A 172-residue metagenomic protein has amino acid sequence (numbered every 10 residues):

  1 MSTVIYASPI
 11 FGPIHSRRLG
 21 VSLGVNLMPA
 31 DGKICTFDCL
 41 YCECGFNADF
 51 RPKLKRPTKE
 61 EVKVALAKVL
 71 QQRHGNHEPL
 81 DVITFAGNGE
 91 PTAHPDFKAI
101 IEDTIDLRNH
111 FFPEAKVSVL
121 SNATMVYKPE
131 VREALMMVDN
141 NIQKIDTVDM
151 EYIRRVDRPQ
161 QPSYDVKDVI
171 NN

Functional and structural regions predicted by a protein language model:
M1-G20, V64: Auxiliary Fe-S-binding modules of radical SAM enzymes
L19-E60: Canonical Radical SAM [4Fe-4S] cluster-binding loop centered on the CxxxCxxC motif and its immediate flanking residues
V25, V64-Q71, I100-L107: Short, well-ordered amphipathic alpha-helices
G32, E90-P91: Short strand->helix junction
C42-E43, L80-V82, V148-I153: Short, basic/glycine-rich phosphate-binding loops at helix/coil junctions that contact nucleotide phosphates
F46-V82: Conserved alpha-helical substructure of the radical SAM core
I83-N88: Short glycine-rich or small-residue beta-strand-to-loop segments that form or flank ligand, phosphate, metal/Fe-S
T92-N172: Conserved AdoMet/S-adenosylmethionine-binding subsite of the radical SAM
